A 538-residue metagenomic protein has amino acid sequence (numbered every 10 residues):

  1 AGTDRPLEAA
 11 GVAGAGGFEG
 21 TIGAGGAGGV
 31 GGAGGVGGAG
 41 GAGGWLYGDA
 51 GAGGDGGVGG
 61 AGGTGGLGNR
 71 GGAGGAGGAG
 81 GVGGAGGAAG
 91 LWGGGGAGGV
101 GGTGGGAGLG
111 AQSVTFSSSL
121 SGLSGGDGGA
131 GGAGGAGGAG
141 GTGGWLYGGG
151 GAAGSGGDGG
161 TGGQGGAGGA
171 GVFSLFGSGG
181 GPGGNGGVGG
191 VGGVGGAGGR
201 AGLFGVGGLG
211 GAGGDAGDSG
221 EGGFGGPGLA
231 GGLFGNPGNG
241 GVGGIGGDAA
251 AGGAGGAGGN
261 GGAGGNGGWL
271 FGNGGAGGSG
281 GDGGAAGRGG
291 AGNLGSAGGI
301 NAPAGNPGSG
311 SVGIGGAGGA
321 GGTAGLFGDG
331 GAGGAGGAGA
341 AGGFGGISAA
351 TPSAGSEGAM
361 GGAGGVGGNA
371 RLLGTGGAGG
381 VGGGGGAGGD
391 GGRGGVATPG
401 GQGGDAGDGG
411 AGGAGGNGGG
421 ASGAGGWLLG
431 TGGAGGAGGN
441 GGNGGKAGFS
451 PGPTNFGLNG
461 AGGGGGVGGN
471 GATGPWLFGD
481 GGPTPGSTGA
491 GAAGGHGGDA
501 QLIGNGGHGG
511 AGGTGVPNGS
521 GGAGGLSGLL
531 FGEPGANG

Functional and structural regions predicted by a protein language model:
A1-G538: Glycine-centric low-complexity repeats
